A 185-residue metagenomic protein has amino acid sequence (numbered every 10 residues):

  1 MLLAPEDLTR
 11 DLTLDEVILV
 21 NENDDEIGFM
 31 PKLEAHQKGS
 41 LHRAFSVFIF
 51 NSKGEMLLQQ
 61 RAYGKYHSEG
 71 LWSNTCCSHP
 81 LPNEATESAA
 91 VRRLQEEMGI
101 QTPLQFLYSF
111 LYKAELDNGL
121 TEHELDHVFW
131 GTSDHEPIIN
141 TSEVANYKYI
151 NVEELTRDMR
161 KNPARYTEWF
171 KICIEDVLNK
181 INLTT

Functional and structural regions predicted by a protein language model:
L2-S46, S52: Acidic, metal-coordinating catalytic segment for phosphate/diphosphate chemistry, firing primarily on the Nudix
V17, E55-M56, Y147-K148: A residue-level structural signature of the nucleotidyltransferase/glycosyltransferase Rossmann-like core
P31-L33, G70, P82, L111-K113 (+1 more regions): Nudix hydrolase/Nudix homology domain
A44-C76: A glycine-rich, hydrophobic loop/mini-helix early in the fold
V47, C76, F106, H127-F129: A structural signal for short, well-ordered beta-strand segments
L57-L58, S73-L107: The catalytic Nudix box helix
